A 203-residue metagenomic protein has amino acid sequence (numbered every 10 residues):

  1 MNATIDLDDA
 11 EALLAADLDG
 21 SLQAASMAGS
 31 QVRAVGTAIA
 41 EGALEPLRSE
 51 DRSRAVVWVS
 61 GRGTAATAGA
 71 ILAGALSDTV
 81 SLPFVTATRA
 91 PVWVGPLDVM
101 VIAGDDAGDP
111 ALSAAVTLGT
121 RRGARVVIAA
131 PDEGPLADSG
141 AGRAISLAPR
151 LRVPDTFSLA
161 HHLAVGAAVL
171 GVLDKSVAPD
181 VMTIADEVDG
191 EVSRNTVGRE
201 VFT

Functional and structural regions predicted by a protein language model:
N2-D6, P46, G140: Membrane-targeting and insertion segments and their boundary/processing signals
N2-S30, L147-D155: A cross-family phosphate/adenosyl-ligand binding-site feature
L14-S49, S53-S77: N-terminal, Lys/Arg-enriched amphipathic/low-complexity engagement segments that precede the first folded domain
A15-A25, A34-P46, D155, V169-T203: Active-site phosphate/pyrophosphate-binding segments
D51-S193: Glycine-rich phosphate-binding loops that contact phosphosugars or nucleotide phosphates
